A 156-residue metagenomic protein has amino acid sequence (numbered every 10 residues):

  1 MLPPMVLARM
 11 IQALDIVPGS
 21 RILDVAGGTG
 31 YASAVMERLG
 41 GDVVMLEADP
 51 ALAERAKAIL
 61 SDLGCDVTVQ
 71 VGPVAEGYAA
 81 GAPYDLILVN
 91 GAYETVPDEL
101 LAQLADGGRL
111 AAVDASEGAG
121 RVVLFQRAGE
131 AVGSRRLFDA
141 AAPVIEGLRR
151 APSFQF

Functional and structural regions predicted by a protein language model:
M1-S20: Conserved alpha-helix/loop element of class I SAM-dependent methyltransferases that forms part of the SAM/SAH-binding
L2, A79, E94, F138 (+1 more regions): Generic, ordered loop/turn and secondary-structure boundary motif
D15-G133: Conserved nucleotide-cofactor-binding alpha/beta core module
V122-F156: Substrate-binding/catalytic lobe of Class I Rossmann-like enzymes that use SAM or dcSAM, i.e., the mid-to-C-terminal
